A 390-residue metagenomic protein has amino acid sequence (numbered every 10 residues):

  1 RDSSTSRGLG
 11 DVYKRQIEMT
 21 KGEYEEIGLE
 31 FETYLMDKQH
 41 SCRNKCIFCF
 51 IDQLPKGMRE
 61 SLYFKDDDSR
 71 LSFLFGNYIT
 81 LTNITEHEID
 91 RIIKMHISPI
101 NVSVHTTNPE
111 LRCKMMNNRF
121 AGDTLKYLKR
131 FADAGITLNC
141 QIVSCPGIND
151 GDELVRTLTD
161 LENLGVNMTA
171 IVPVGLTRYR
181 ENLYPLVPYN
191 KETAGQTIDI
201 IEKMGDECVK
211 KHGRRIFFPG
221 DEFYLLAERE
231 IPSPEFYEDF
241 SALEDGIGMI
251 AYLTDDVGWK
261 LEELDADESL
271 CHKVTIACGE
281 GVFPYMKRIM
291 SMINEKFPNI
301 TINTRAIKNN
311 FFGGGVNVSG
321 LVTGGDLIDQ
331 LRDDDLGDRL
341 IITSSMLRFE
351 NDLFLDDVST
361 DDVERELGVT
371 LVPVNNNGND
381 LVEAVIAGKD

Functional and structural regions predicted by a protein language model:
R1, E228-D390: Radical SAM enzyme core and accessory elements
D2-Y13: Single conserved hydrophobic/aromatic residue that forms the stacking wall/gate of nucleotide- or nucleobase-binding
G8, G165, E366-L367: Short, structured coil segments at secondary-structure junctions
R15-G165, G175-M204: Conserved Radical SAM active-site core
P99-N101, T137-N139, M168-A170, I216-F218 (+1 more regions): Structural preference for beta-strand elements that scaffold enzyme active sites
S103-H105, Q141-V143, V172-V174, G220 (+4 more regions): Generic beta-strand/beta-sheet core signal
I148, G165-E192, H212-E235, N309-G314 (+1 more regions): Flexible glycine/acidic-rich beta-alpha junction loops that bind and position SAM and/or redox cofactors in anaerobic
L164, C208-H212, N294-N299: Short helix-capping segments at alpha-helix termini
